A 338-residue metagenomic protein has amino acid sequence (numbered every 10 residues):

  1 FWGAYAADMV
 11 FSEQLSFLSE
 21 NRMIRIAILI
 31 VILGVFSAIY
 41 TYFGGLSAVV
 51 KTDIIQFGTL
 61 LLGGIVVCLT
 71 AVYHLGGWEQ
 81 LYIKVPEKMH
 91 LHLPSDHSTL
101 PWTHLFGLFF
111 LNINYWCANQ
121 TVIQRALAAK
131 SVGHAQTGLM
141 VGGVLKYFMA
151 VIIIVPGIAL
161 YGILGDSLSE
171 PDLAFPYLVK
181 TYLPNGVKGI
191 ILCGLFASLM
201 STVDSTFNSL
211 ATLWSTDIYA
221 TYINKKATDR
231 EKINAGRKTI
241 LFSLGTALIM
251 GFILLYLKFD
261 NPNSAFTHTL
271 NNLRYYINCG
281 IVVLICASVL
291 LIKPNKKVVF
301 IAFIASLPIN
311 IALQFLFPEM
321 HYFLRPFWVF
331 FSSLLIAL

Functional and structural regions predicted by a protein language model:
F1-L338: Membrane-embedded helix-loop-helix hairpins and adjacent transmembrane boundary segments in multi-pass transporters
